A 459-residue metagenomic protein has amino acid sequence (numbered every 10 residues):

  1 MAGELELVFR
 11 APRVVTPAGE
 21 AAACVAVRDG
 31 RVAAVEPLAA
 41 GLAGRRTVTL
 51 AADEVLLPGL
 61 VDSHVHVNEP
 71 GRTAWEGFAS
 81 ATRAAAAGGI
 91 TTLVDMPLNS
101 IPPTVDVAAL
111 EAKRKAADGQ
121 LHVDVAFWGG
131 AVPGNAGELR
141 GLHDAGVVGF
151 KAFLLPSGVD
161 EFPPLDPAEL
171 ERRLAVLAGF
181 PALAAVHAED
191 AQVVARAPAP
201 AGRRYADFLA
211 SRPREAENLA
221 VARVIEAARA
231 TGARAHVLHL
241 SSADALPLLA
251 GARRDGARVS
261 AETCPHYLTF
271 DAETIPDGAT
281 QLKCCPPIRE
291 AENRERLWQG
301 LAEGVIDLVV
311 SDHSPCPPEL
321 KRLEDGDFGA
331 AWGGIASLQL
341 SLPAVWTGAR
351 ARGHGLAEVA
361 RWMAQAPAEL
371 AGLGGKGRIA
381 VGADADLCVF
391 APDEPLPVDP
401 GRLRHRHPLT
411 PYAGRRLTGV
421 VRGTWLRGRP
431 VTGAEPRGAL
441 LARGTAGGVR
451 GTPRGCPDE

Functional and structural regions predicted by a protein language model:
A2-V8, R13-P58: Histidine-rich, glycine-flanked metal-binding segment
P12, V25, G30, D53 (+16 more regions): Divalent metal-coordination and catalytic microenvironments
G41, E54-Q120: Metal-associated gating/positioning segment near the N- to mid-region
P70, M96-H122, F127-N135, A152-D160 (+1 more regions): Active-site loop-to-helix "anion-binding N-cap" substructures in soluble metabolic enzymes
G137-A152, P156-V309: Histidine/acidic residue-rich metal-binding segments in metalloenzymes
A206-R234, A302-E303, D307-V309, P315-E394: His/Asp/Glu-enriched, well-ordered alpha-helical/loop segment that forms or immediately abuts the divalent-metal
L323, D327, V381-G444: C-terminal cap of metal-dependent C-N hydrolases
